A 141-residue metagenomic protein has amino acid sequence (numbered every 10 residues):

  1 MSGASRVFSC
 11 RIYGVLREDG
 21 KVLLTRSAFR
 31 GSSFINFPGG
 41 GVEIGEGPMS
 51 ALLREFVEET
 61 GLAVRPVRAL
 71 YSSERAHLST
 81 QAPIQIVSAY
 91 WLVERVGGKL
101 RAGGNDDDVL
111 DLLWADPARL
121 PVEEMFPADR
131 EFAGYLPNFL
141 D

Functional and structural regions predicted by a protein language model:
M1-L23, L92: Conserved N-terminal beta-strand and adjoining loop/helix that marks the start of the Nudix/MutT-like hydrolase domain
S2-R6, A82, G104: Short Gly/Pro-enriched turn/cap motifs at secondary-structure boundaries
S9, R17, F37, V64 (+2 more regions): Short connector loops at helix/strand junctions that flank enzyme active sites, especially segments positioning acidic
R17-V22, R30-G31, E43-I44, S72-H77 (+1 more regions): Short, charged/polar surface micro-motifs in flexible loops or helix N-caps
E18-E58, L62: Conserved Nudix-box catalytic region and its N-terminal flanking loop in Nudix hydrolases and closely related
A63-S72: A short coil-to-beta-strand element that immediately follows conserved catalytic motifs
R75-R101, L113, L136: Active-site-adjacent beta-strand/loop module that shapes the phosphate/pyrophosphate-binding cleft
L92, A102-Y135: NUDIX/MutT-family hydrolases
